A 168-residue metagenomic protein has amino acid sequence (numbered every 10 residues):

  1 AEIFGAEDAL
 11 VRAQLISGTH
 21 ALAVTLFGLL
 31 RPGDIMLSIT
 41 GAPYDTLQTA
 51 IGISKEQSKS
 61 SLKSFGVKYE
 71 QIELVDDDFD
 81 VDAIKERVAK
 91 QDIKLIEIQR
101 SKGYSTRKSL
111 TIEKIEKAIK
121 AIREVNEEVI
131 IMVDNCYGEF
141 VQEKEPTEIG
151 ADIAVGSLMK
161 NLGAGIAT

Functional and structural regions predicted by a protein language model:
E2, D8-A9, L15-T168: Conserved PLP-enzyme active-site core in the AAT-like
